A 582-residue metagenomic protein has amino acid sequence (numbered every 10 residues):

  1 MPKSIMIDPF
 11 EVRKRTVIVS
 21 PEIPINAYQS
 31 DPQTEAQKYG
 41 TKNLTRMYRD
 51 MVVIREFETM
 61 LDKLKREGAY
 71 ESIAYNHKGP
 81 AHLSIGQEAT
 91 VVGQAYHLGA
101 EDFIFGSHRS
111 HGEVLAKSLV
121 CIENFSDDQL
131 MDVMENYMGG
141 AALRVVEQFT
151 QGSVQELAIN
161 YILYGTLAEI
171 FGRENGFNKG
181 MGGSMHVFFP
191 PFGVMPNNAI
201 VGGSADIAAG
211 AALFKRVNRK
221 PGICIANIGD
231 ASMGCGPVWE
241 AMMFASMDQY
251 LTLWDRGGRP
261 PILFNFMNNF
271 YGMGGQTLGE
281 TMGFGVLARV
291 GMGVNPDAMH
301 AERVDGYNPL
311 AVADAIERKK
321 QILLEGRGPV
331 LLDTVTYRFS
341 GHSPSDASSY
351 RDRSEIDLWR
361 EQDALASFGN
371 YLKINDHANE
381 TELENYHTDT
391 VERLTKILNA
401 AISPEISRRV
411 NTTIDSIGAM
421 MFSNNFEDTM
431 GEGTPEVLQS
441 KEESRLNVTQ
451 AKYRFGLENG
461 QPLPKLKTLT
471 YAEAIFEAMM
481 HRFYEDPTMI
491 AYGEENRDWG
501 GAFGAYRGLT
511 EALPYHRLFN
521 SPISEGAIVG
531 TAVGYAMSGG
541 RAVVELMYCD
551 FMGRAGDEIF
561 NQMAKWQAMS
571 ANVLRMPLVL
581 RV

Functional and structural regions predicted by a protein language model:
M1-T90, L130-D132, A142, F339-L513: Conserved acidic/glycine
E58-R66, E174-S184, D255, Q567-L578: Short, flexible active-site-proximal loops enriched in glycine and acidic residues
S72-I262, G272-P296: Cofactor-binding active-site loop characterized by glycine-rich and histidine/acidic residues
A74-Q87, S107-R109, V187-I207, S232 (+5 more regions): Active-site nucleophile and cofactor-binding loops and adjacent substrate-binding regions of central metabolic enzymes
Q87-A95, A315-R318, I475-E477, Q562-W566: Short alpha-helical segments and helix-capping/turn motifs at coil-helix boundaries
H111-L115, M233-C235, F270-G274, P309-V312 (+5 more regions): Flexible loop/turn segments at secondary-structure boundaries
P190-S403: Glycine-rich ThDP/TPP pyrophosphate-binding loop and its adjacent helix/strand module within ThDP-dependent enzymes
A536-M537: Short hydrophobic alpha-helices that are characteristic scaffold elements of the AMP-binding
